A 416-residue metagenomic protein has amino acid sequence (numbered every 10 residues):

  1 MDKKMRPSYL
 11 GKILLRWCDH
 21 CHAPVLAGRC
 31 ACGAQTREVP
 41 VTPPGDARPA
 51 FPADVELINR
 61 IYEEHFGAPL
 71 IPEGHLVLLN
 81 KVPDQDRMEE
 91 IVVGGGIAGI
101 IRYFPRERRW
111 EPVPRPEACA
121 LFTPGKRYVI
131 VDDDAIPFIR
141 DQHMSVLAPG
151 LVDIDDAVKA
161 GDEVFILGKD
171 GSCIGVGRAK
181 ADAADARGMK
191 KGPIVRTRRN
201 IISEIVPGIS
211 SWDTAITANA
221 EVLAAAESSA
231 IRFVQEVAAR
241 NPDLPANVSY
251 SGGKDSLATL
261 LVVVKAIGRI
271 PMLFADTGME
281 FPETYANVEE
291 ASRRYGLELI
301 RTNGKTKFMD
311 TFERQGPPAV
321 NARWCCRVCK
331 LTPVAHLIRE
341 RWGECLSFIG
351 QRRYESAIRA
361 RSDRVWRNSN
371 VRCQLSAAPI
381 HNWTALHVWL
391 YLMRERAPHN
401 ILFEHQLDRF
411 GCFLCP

Functional and structural regions predicted by a protein language model:
M1-S249, L257-P271, T277-E280, N287 (+1 more regions): RNA-binding accessory domains that recognize and position tRNA/RNA substrates
C21, C32, C325-C326, C412-C415: Short cysteine clusters
D86-M88, D141, M309-R314, G411-L414: Short, solvent-exposed polar/charged micro-motifs at secondary-structure junctions
P137, M144-S145, P149-V152, A322-R323 (+3 more regions): Flexible, active-site-adjacent loop/turn segments at secondary-structure boundaries
D141, A148-P149, D153-D156, C326-R327 (+2 more regions): Generic structural "secondary-structure junction" signal
L167-K169, G350, L402: Generic beta-strand/beta-sheet core signal
T214-R394: ATP-dependent adenylation/nucleotidyltransferase module used to activate substrates
T384-A385, W389-P416: Mid-to-C-terminal catalytic subdomains of enzymes that bind/position adenosyl phosphate moieties or nucleic-acid
